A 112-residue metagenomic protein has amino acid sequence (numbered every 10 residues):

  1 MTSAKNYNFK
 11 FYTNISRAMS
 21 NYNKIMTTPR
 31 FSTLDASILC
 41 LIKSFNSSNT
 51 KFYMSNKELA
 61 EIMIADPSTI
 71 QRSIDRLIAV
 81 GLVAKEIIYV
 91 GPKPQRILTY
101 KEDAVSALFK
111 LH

Functional and structural regions predicted by a protein language model:
M1-I62, S68-T69, G91-Q95: Short recognition helix of helix-turn-helix/winged-helix DNA-binding domains
P67-H112: Winged-helix/helix-turn-helix nucleic-acid-interaction surface
